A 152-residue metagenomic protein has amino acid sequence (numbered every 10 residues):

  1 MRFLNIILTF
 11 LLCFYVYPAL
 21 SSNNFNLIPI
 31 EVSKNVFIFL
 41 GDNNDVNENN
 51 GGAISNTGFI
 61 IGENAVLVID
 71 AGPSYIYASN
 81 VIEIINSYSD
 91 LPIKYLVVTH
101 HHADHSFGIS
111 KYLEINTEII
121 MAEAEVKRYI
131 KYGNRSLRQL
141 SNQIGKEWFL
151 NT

Functional and structural regions predicted by a protein language model:
M1-N5: Positively charged n-region of N-terminal signal peptides that target proteins for export
T9-L11: Hydrophobic alpha-helical signal peptides and transmembrane signal-/tail-anchor segments that drive secretory-pathway
C13-V16: N-terminal signal peptide c-region/cleavage motif recognized by signal peptidases
P18-S22: Boundary at the C-terminal end of the N-terminal hydrophobic targeting segment
F25: Catalytic-loop region of hydrolases
I30-E31, D90: A short, structured loop/turn motif at beta-sheet edges
E31-I84: Conserved beta-strand hairpin/beta-sheet module of binuclear metal-dependent hydrolase folds, prominently
N86-T152: Active-site HxH/HxHxD metal-binding segment of metal-dependent hydrolases
